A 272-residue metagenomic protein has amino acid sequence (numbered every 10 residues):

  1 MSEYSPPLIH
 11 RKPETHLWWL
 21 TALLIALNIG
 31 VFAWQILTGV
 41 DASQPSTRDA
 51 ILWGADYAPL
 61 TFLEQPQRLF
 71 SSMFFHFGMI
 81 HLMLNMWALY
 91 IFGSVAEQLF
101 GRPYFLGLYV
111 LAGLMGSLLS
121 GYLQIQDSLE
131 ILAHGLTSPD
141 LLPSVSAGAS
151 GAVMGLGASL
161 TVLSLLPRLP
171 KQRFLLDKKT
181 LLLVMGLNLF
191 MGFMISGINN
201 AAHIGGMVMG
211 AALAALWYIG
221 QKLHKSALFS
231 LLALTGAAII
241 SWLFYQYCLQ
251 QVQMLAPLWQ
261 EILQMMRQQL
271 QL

Functional and structural regions predicted by a protein language model:
M1-H16, L189-L272: C-terminal transmembrane module of polytopic alpha-helical membrane proteins
L17-A147, S196-I198, I262-Q269: N-terminal TM1-TM2 helical hairpin plus the immediately adjacent luminal interfacial "cap"
T21-A26, M83, L106-V110, V153 (+4 more regions): Hydrophobic alpha-helical transmembrane segments
F32-G39, S120-Q124, L163, M191-G192 (+2 more regions): Structural signal for membrane-spanning alpha-helices in multi-pass inner-membrane proteins, emphasizing helix cores
R68-S72, S138-D140, L160-Q172, F190-M194: Short juxtamembrane and helix-loop transition motifs at transmembrane-helix boundaries in membrane proteins
G93, S159-L166, M209-Y218: Hydrophobic transmembrane alpha-helices
Q98, L163-K178, Y218-L231: Alpha-helical transmembrane bundle and helix-membrane interface signal in multi-pass integral membrane proteins
L142-L163, A202: Membrane-interface micro-motifs in multi-pass membrane enzymes
